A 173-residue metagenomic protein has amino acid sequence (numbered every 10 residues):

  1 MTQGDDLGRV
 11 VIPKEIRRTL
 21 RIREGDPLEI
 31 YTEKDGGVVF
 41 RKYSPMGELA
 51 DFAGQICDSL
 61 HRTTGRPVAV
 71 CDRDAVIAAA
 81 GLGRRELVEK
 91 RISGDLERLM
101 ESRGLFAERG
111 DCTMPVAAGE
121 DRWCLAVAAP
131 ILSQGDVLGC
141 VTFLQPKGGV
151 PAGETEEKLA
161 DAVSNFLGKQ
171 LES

Functional and structural regions predicted by a protein language model:
M1-A79: Intrinsically disordered, low-complexity terminal regulatory regions
R41-Q55, G104-C112, N165-L167: Short, positively charged
A50, G54-S59, I92-E97, C140 (+1 more regions): Juxtadomain coupling helices with adjacent low-complexity linkers
C57-G119: Structured interaction and signal-relay segments at domain junctions
A79, G139-C140: Short glycine-/small-residue motifs
L125-L132: A short, aliphatic-rich beta-strand micro-motif
